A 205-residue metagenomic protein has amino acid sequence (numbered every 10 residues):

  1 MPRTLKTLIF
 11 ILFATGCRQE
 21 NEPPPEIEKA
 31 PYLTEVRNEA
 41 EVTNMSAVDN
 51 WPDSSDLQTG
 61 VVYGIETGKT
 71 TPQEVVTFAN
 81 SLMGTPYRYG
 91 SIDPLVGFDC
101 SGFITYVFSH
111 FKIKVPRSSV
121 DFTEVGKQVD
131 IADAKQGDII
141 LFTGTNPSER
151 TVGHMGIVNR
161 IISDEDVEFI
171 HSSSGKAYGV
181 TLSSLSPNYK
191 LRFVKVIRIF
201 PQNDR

Functional and structural regions predicted by a protein language model:
P2, R18-A47, V152-R205: Aromatic- and glycine-rich peptidoglycan recognition patches
P2-F10: Sec-dependent signal peptide recognition, specifically the positively charged N-region followed immediately by
F13-G16: C-terminal motif of bacterial Sec signal peptides marking the signal peptidase cleavage site
R37-F78: Post-signal-peptide N-terminal segment of Sec-exported extracytoplasmic proteins
V61-E66, Y87-P94, K127, T145-N146 (+1 more regions): Second-shell loop/turn segments in exported
Q73-S81, G102-S109, K135, L191-V194: Solvent-exposed, polar/charged alpha-helical surfaces in well-ordered, non-transmembrane soluble domains, broadly
T85-Q136: Catalytic cysteine-centered active-site loop
